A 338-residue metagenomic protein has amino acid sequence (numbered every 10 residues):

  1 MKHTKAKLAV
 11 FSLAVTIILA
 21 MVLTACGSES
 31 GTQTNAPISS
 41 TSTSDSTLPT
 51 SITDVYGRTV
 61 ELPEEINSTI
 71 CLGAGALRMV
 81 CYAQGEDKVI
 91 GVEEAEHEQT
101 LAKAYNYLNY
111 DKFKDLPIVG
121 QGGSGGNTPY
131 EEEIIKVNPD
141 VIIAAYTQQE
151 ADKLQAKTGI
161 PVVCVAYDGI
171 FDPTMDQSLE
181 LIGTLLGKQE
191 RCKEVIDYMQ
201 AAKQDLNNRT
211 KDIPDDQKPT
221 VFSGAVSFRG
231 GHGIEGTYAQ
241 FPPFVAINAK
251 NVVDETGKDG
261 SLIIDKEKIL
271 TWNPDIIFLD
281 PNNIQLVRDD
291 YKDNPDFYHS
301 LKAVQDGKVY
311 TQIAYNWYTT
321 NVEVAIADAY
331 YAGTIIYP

Functional and structural regions predicted by a protein language model:
K2-L13: Bacterial N-terminal signal peptides that target proteins for export
M21-A25: C-terminal motif of bacterial Sec signal peptides marking the signal peptidase cleavage site
G27-S30: Bacterial signal peptide processing site
I52, T59, A151-R229, V253-E255 (+2 more regions): Extracytoplasmic substrate-binding proteins
S68-G73, I90-E93, V141-A145, P161-V165 (+4 more regions): Structural recognition of the beta-strand scaffold that forms the well-ordered cores of secreted hydrolase catalytic
L77-I135, V141, V252: A short, structured surface patch at a secondary-structure boundary
Q121-G125, Y130-A144, I160, K266-N282: Proline-aspartate-enriched helix->loop->beta-strand connector
G233-G260: Alpha-helical, coiled-coil/dimerization segments enriched in small aliphatic residues
